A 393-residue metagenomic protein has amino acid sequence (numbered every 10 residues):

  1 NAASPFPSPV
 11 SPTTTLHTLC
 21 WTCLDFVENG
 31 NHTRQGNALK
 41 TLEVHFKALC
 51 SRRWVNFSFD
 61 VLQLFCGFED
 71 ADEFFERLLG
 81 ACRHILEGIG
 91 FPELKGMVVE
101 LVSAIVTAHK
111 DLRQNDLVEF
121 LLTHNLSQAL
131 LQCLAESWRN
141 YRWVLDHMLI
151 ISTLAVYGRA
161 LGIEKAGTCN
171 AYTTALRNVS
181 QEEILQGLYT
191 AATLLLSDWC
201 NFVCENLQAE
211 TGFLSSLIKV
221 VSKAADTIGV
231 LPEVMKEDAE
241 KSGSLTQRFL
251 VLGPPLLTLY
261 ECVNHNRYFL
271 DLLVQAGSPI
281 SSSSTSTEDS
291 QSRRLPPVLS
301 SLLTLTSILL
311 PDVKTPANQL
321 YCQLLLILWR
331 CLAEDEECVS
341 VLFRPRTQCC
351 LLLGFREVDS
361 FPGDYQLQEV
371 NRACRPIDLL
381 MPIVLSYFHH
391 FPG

Functional and structural regions predicted by a protein language model:
N1-C204, Q208: Long amphipathic alpha-helical scaffold regions
N1-S4, T258-L259, V263-P316: N-terminal start-of-domain structural block
P12-F46, A71, L78, F91-I105 (+8 more regions): Extended HEAT/HEAT-like alpha-solenoid repeat tracts in very large eukaryotic scaffold/adaptor proteins
L49-W54, H109-N115, G158, H265-D271 (+3 more regions): Short, structured coil/turn linkers that connect adjacent secondary-structure elements
L64-E69, Y172-G187, P279-L295, L299 (+1 more regions): Eukaryote-specific, cytoplasm-facing alpha-helical/coiled-coil scaffolding segments in long proteins
I85, L134-W138, S242-G243, L310-V313 (+1 more regions): Eukaryotic intrinsically disordered and solvent-exposed regulatory patches
G167-T168, G277-S278, P345-R346: Short amphipathic alpha-helical segments embedded in low-complexity Lys/Glu-rich regions
S290-L309, V313-G393: Eukaryotic scaffolding regions of large macromolecular assemblies
